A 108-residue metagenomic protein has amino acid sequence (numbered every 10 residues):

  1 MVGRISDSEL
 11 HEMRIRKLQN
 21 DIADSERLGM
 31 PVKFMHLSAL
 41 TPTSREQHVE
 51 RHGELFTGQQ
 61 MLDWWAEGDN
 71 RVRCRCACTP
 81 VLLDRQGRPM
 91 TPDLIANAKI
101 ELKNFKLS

Functional and structural regions predicted by a protein language model:
M1-R73, T79-S108: Domain-core detector
